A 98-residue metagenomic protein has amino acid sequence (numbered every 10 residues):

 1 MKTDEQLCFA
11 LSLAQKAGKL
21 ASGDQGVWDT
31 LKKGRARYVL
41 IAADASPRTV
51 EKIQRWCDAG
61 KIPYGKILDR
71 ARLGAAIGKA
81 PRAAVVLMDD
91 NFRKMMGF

Functional and structural regions predicted by a protein language model:
K2, Q6, R48, L68 (+2 more regions): Charged, alpha-helix-enriched surfaces in structured cytosolic catalytic cores of large nucleotide-utilizing machines
K2-I41: N-terminal first-folded block
G18, R37-Y38, P63-G65, R82-V85: Structural motif
D24, A43-D44, M88-D90: Fold-independent oxyanion-binding glycine-rich loops and adjacent beta-strand/coil segments at enzyme active sites
T30-W56, K61-P63: N-terminal positively charged helical leader segments and presequences
E51-P81: Mid-chain, well-packed structural core segment of small domains
R70-F98: C-terminal structural segments of small proteins and small subunits
